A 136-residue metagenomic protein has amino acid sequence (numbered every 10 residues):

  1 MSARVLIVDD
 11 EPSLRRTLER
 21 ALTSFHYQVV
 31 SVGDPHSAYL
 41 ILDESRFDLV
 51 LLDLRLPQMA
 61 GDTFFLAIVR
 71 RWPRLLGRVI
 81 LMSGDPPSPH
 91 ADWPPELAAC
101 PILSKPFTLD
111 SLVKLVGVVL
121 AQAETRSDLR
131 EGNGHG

Functional and structural regions predicted by a protein language model:
L6, S31-L49: Acidic, metal-coordinating helix/loop segments flanking the phosphotransfer/catalytic sites of two-component signaling
P12-V30, C100: Two-component/phosphorelay signaling modules centered on CheY-like receiver
R15, P57, P87: The feature encodes the CheY-like receiver
S31, L56-M59: Residue-level signal for the "D+5" position in two-component response regulator receiver
D34, A60-F64: Acidic catalytic/metal-coordinating carboxylates
D53: Active-site residues of response regulator receiver
M82-S83: Hydrophobic/aromatic residues positioned on beta-strands within the core alpha/beta folds
F107-V118, E124: C-terminal output helix
